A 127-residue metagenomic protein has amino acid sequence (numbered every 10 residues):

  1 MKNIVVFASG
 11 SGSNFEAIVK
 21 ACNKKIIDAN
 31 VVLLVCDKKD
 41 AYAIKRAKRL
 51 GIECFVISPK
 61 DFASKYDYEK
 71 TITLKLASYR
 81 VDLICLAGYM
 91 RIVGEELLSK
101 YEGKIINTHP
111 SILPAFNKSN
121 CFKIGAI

Functional and structural regions predicted by a protein language model:
M1-I127: One-carbon transfer enzymes
